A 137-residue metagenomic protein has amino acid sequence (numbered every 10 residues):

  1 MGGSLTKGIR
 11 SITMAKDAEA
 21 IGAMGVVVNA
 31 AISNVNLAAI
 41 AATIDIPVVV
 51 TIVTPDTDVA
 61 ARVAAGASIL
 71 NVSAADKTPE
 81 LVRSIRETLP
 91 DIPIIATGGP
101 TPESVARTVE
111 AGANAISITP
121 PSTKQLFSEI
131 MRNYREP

Functional and structural regions predicted by a protein language model:
M1-I21, I46, E103, R135-P137: Conserved N-terminal beta1-alpha1 strand-loop-helix module at the mouth
G3-K7, A23-S33, P47-D58, S68-D76 (+1 more regions): Catalytic beta/alpha-barrel core
R10-A18, T57-A65, I94, P100-I118: Catalytic cores of alpha/beta
A15, N34-A38, V59, P79-V82 (+2 more regions): Generic structural signal for well-ordered alpha-helices, preferentially at hydrophobic/aromatic core positions
A20-M24, A42-V48, A64-I69, T88-P93 (+1 more regions): Glycine-enriched alpha-helix->loop->beta-strand junction motifs that scaffold or abut catalytic
A20-N34, I69-L81, A111-N133: Glycine-rich phosphate-binding active-site loops on the catalytic face of alpha/beta enzymes
L81-G98: Short, positively charged, low-complexity/disordered linker segments
